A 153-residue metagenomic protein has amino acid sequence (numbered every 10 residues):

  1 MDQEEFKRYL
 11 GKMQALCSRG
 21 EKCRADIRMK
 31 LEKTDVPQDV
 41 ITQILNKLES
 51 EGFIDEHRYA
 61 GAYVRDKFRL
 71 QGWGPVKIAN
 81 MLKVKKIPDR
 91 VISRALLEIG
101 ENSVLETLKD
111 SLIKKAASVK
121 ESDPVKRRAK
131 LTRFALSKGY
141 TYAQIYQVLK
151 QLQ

Functional and structural regions predicted by a protein language model:
M1-Q153: An alpha-helical, amphipathic repeat domain used for nucleic-acid recognition, typified by the mTERF helical solenoid
